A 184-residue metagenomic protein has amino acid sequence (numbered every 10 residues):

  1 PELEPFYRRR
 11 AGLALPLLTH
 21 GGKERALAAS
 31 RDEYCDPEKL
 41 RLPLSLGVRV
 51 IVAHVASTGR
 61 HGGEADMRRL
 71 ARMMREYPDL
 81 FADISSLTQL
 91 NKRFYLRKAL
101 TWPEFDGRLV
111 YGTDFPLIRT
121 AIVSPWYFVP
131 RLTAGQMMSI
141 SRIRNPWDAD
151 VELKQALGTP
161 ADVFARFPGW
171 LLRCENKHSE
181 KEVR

Functional and structural regions predicted by a protein language model:
P1-A53, G59-D79, N91-V110: Histidine/acidic residue-rich metal-binding segments in metalloenzymes
A56-R184: H/E-rich (His + Asp/Glu) clusters that bind or coordinate divalent metals
